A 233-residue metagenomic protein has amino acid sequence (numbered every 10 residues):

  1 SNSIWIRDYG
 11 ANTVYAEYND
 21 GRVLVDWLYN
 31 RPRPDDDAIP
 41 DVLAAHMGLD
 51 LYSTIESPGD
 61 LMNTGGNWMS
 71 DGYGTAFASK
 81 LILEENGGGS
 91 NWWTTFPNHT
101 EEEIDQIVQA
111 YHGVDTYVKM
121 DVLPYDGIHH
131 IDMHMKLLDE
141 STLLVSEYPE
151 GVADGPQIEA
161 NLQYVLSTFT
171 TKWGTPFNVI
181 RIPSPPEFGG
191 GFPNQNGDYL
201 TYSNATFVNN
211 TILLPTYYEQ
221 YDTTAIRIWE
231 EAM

Functional and structural regions predicted by a protein language model:
S1-M233: The feature marks the mature, well-folded catalytic cores of soluble enzymes
